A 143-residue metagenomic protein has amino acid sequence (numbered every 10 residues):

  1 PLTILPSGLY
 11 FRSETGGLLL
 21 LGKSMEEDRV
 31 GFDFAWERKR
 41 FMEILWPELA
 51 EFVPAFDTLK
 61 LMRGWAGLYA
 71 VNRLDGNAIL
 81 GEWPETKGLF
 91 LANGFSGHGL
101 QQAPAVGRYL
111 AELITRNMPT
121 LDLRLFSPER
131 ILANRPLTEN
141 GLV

Functional and structural regions predicted by a protein language model:
P1-G88: Active-site substrate-recognition segment that forms the wall of the catalytic cavity or substrate channel
A50-V143: C-terminal catalytic lobe of FAD-dependent flavoproteins
